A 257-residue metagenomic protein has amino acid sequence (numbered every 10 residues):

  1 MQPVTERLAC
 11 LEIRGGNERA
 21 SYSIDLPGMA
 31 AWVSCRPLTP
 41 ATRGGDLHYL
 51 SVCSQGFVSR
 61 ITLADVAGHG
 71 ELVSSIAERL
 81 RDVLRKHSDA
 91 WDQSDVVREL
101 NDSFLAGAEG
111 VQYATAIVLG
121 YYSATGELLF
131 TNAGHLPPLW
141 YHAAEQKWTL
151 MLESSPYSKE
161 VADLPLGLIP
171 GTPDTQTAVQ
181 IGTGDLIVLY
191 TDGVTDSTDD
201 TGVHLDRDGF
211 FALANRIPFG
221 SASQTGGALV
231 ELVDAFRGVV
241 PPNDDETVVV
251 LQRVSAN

Functional and structural regions predicted by a protein language model:
M1-T62, A67, L84-N257: Conserved subregion of the PPM/PP2C metallophosphatase catalytic domain
H69-A77: Conserved long alpha-helical elements within nucleotide-processing catalytic cores of c-di-GMP signaling and class III
